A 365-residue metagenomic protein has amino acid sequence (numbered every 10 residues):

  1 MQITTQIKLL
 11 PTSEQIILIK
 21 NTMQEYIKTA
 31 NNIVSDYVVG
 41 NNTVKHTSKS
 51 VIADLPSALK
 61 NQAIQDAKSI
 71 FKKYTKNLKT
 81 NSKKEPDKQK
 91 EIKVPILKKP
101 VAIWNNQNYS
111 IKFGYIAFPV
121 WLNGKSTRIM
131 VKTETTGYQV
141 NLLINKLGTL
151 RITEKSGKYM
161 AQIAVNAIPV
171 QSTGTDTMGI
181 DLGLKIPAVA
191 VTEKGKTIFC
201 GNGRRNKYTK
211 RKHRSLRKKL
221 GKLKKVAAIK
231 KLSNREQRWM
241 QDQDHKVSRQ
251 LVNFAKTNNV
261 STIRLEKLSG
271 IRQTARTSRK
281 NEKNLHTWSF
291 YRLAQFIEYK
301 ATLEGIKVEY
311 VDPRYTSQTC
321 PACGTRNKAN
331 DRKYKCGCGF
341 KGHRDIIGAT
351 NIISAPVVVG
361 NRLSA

Functional and structural regions predicted by a protein language model:
M1-A365: Nucleic-acid substrate recognition interfaces
